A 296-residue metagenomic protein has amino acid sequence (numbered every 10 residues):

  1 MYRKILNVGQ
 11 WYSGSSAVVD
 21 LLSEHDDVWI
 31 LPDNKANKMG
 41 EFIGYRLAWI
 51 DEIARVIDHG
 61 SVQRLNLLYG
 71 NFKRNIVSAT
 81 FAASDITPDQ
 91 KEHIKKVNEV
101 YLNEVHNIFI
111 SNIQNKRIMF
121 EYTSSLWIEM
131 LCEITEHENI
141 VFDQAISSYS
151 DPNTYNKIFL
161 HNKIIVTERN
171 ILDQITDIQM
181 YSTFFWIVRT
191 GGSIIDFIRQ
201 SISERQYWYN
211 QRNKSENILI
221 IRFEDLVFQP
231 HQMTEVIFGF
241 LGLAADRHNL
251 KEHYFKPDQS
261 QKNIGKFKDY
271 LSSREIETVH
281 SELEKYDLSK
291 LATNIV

Functional and structural regions predicted by a protein language model:
M1-L6, Q179, N210-R212, H231-Q232 (+1 more regions): PAPS-dependent sulfotransferases, especially Golgi type II membrane carbohydrate sulfotransferases
Y12: Walker A (P-loop) phosphate-binding loop of P-loop NTPases
S15-V28: A conserved segment at the C-terminal end of the G1
W29-P32, L219-I220: Conserved catalytic segments around the Walker B and adjacent sensor/switch elements of P-loop NTPase domains
L31-N34, R247-N249: Catalytic beta-strand/loop signature of glycosyltransferases that borders the donor
N34-F142: PAPS-dependent sulfation machinery
D51-G60, F185-F197, K266-E275: A polyampholytic, Gly/Pro-enriched intrinsically disordered region
L102-F120, I128-H248: PAPS-dependent sulfotransferase catalytic domain
